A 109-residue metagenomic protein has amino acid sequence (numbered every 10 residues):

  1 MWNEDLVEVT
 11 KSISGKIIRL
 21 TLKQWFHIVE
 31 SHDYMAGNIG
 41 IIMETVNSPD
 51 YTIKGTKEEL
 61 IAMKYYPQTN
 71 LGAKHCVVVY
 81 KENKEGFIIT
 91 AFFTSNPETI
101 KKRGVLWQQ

Functional and structural regions predicted by a protein language model:
M1-Q109: Ribonuclease/tRNase effector modules and their secretory precursors
